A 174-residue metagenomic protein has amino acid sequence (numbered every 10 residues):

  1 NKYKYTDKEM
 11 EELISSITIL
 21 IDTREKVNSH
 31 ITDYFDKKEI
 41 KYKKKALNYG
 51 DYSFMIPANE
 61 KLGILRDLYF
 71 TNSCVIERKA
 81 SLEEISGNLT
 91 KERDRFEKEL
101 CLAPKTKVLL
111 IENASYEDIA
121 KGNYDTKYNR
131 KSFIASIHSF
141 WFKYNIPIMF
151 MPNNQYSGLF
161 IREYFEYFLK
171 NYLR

Functional and structural regions predicted by a protein language model:
N1-T71, E83-R174: Non-catalytic C-terminal interaction segments of nucleic acid-processing enzymes
C74-A80: Conserved catalytic cores of phosphodiester-cleaving nucleases, focusing on short active-site segments
